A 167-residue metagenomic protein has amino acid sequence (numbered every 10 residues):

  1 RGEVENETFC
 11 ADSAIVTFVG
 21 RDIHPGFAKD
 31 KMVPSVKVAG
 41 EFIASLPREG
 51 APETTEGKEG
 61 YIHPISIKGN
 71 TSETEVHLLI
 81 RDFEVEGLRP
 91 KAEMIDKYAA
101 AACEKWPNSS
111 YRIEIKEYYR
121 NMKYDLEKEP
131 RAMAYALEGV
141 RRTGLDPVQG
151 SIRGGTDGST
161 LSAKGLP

Functional and structural regions predicted by a protein language model:
R1-S35: Fold-level recognition of mixed alpha/beta catalytic cores in primary-metabolism enzymes, strongest
S35-P167: Metal-dependent amide/peptide-bond hydrolase catalytic core, centered on the "pita-bread" metallohydrolase fold
